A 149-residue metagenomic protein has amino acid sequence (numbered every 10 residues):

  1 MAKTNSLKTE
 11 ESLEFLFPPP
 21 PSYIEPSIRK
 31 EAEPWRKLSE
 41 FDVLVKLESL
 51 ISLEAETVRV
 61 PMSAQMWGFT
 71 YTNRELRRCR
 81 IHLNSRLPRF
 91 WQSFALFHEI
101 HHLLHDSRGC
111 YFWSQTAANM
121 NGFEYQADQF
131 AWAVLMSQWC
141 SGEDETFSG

Functional and structural regions predicted by a protein language model:
M1-G149: Active-site hotspot residues in diverse enzymes, especially metal/ion-binding acidic/histidine motifs
